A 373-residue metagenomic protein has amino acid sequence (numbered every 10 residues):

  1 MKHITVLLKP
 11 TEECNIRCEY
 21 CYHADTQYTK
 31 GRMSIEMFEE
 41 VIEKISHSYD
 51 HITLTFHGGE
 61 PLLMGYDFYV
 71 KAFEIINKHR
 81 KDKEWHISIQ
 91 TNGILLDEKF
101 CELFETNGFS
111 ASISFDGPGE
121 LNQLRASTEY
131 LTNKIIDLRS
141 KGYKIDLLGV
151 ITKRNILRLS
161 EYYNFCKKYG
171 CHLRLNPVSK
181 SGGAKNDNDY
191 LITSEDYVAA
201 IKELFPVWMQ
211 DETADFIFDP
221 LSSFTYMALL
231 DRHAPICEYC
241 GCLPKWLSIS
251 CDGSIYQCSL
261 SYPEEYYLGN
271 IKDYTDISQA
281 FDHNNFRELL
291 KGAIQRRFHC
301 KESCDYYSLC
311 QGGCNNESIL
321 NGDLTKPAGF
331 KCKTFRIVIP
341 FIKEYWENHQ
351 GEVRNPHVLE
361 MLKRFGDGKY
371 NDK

Functional and structural regions predicted by a protein language model:
M1-E36: Canonical Radical SAM [4Fe-4S] cluster-binding loop centered on the CxxxCxxC motif and its immediate flanking residues
P10-R17, E60, L243, H299-S303 (+1 more regions): Cysteine-centered iron-sulfur cluster-binding motifs in ferredoxin-type domains/subunits of redox enzymes
R17, C21, Y169, C240-L243 (+4 more regions): General secretory precursor processing signal
E39-T55, M64-G182, D187-I192: Radical SAM/AdoMet-radical enzyme domain recognition
Q123-L243, S248-D252, L260-N270: Radical SAM enzyme [4Fe-4S]-AdoMet core and its adjacent flexible, acidic and glycine-rich loops/tails across
Y262-K373: Flexible mid-to-C-terminal extensions adjoining Fe-S/redox cofactors in radical SAM and related proteins
